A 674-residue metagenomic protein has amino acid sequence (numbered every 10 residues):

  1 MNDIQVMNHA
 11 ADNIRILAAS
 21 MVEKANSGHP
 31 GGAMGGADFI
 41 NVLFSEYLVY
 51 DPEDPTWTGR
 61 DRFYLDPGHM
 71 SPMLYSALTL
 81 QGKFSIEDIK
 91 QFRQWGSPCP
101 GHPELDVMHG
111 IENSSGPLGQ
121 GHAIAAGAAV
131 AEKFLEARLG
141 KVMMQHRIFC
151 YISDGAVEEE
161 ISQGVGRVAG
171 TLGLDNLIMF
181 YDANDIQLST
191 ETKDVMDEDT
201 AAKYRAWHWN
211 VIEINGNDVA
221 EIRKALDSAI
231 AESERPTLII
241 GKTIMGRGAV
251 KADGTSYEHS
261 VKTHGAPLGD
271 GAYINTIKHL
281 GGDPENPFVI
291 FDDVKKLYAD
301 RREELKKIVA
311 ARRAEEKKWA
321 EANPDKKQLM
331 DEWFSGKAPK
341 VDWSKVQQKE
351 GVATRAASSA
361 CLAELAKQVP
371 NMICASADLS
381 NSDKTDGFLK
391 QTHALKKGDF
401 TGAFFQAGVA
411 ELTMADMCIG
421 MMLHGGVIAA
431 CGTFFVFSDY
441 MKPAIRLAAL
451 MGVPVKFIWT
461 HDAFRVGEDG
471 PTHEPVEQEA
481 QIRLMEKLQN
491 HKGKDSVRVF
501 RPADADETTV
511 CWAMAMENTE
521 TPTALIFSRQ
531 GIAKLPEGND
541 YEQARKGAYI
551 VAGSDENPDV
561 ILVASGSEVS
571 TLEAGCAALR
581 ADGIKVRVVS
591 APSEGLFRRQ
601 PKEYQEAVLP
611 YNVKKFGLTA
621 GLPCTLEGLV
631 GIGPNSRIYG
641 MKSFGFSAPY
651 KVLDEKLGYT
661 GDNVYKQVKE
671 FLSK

Functional and structural regions predicted by a protein language model:
M1-H146, K295-K296, R302-I526, G531-A533 (+3 more regions): Thiamine diphosphate
Q94-D106, I124, V130, F134-Q145 (+5 more regions): Thiamine diphosphate
F149, I373, I561-V563: Conserved beta-strand elements of the Class I
C150-Y151, M179, A375, F616: Residue-level marker for buried hydrophobic side chains located in beta-strands that build the well-ordered beta-sheet
S153, T433-F434, A564, S590: Glycine-rich anion-binding loop/nest that anchors nucleotide
G155-I161: Short acidic, Gly/Ser-rich segments with clustered Asp/Glu that frequently serve as metal-coordination loops in enzyme
I277-I308: Non-catalytic, alpha-helical, charged scaffold/linker segments that couple or flank catalytic or architectural cores
